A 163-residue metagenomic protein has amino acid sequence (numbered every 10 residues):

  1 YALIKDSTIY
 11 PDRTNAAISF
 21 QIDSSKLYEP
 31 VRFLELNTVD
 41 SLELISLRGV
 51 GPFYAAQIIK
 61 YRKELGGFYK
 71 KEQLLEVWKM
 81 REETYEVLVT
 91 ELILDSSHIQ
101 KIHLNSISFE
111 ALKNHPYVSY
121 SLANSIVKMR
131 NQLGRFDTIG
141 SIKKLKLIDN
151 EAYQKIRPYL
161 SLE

Functional and structural regions predicted by a protein language model:
Y1-L42, W78-S108, N150-E163: N-terminal, intrinsically disordered low-complexity tails/presequences enriched in Lys/Ser/Pro and small residues
F33, N37, L47-R48, G67 (+3 more regions): Solvent-exposed, acidic/flexible segments
L42-R48, P52-K60, E72, E86 (+7 more regions): Solvent-exposed, polar/charged alpha-helical surfaces in well-ordered, non-transmembrane soluble domains, broadly
L47, V77-W78, H115, L145: Residues at alpha-helix termini
G49, K63-G67, K79, I93 (+3 more regions): Sec-exported extracytoplasmic/periplasmic mature domains
G51-P52, R81, S119, D149: Small-residue hinge/turn detector
G67-F68, L74: Extended, hydrophobic interaction surfaces within ordered domains
H98, H103-N105, F109-N114, V118-N150 (+2 more regions): C-terminal soluble interaction/assembly domains
